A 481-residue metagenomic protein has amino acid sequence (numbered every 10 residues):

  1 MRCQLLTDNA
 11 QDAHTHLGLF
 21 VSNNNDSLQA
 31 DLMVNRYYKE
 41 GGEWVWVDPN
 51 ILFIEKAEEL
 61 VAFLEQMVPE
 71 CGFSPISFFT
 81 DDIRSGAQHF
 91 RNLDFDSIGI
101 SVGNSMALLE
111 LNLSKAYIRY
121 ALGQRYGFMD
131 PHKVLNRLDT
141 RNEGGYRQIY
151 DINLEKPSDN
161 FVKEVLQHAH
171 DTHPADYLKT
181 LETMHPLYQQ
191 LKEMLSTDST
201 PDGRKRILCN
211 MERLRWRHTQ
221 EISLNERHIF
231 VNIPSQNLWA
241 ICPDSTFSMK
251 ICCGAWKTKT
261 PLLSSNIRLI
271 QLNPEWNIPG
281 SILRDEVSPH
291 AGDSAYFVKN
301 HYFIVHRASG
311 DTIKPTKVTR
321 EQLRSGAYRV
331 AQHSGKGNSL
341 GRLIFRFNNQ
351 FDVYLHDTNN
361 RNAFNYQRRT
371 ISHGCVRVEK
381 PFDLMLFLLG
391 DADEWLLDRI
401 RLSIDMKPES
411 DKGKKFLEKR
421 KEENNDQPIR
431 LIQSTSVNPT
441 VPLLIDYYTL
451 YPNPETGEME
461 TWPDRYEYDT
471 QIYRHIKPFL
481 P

Functional and structural regions predicted by a protein language model:
M1-L32, R36, I118, L138 (+1 more regions): Well-ordered beta-sheet/strand-loop patches within structured domains
M1-R141: Cationic-aromatic interfacial patches
H132-K133, I149-Y150, K163, K179: Short, small/polar-rich loop/turn modules that mediate ligand/substrate recognition or access, typified
D139-D151: Eukaryote-specific, cytoplasm-facing alpha-helical/coiled-coil scaffolding segments in long proteins
L154: Catalytic and substrate-binding regions of cell-wall glycan-acting enzymes that process beta-1,4-linked
